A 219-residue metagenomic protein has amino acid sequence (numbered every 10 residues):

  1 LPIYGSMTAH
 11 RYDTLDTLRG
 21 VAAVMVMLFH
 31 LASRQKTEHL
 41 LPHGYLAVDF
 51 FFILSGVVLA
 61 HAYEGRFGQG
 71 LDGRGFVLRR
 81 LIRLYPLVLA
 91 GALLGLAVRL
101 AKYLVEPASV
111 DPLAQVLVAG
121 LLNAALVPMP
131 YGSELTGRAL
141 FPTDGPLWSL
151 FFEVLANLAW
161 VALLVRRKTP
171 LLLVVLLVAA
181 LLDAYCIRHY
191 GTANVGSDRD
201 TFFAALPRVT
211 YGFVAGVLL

Functional and structural regions predicted by a protein language model:
H10-R66, I82-A92, P207-R208, F213-V214: Functionally critical transmembrane alpha-helices in membrane proteins and complexes, commonly lining
D16, G70, Q115-L219: Aromatic-enriched alpha-helical transmembrane segments of multi-pass intramembrane proteins
V24-L31, A97-L100, V178-G191: Aromatic-anchored segments of alpha-helical transmembrane domains
M25-V26, G75, W148-S149: Active-site alpha-helix of zinc metalloproteases
T37-L40, L104-S109, G191-R199: Membrane-interface helix termini and inter-helical loops of multi-pass transporters
Y45-V48, F52, E64-A125, A156 (+2 more regions): Transmembrane alpha-helical segments and their boundary/interface "anchor" motifs in multi-pass integral membrane
